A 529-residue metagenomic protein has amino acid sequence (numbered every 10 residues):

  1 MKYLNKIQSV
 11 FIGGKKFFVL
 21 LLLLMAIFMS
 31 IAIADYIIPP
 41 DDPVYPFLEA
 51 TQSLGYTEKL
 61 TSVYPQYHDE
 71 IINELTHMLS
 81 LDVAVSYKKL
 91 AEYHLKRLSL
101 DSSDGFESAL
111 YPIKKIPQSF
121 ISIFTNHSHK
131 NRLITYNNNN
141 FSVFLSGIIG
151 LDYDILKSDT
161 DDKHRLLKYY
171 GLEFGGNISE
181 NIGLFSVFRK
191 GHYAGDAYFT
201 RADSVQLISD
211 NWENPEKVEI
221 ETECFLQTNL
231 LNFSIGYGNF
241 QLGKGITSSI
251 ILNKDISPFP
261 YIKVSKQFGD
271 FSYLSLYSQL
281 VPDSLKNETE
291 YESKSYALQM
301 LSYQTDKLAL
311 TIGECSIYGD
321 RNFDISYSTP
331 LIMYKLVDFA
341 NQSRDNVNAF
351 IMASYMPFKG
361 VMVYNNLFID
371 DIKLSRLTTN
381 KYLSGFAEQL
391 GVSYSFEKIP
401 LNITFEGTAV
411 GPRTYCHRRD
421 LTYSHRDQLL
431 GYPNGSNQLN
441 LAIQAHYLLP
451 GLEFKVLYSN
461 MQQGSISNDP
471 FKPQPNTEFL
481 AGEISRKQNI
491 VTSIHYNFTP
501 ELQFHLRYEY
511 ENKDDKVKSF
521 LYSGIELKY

Functional and structural regions predicted by a protein language model:
Y3-G13: Short, low-complexity, charge-dense intrinsically disordered segments
V19-M29: Bacterial N-terminal signal peptides
I31-A34: Boundary at the C-terminal end of the N-terminal hydrophobic targeting segment
P39-D42, L54-S62, Y67-D69, E74-A309 (+5 more regions): Outer-membrane beta-barrel channel domains
L48: N-terminal cofactor/phosphate-binding cores enriched in small/glycine residues, especially glycine-rich loops such as
K217, A309-S316, R321-Y529: Exposed, low-structure sequence patches enriched in small/polar residues
